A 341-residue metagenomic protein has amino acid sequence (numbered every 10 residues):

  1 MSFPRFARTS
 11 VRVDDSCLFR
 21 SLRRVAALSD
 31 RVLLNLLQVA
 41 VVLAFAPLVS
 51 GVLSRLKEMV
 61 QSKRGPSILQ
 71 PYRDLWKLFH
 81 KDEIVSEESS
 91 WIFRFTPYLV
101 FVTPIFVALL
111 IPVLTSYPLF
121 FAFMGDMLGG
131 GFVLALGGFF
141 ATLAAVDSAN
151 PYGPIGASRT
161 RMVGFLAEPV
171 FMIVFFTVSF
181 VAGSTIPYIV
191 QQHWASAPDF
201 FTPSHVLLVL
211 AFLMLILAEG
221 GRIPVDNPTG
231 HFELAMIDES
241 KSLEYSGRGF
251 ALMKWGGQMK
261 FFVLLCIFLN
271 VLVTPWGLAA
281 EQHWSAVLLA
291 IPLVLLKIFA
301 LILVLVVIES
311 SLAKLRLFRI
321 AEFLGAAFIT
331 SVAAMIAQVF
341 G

Functional and structural regions predicted by a protein language model:
L37-A46, A122-A135, P198-E219: Alpha-helical transmembrane segments
S62-F79, N227-G249: Juxtamembrane inter-helical linkers in multi-pass membrane proteins
D74-F93, P151-I155, S242-G249: Cytosolic juxtamembrane amphipathic/interface segments immediately preceding and feeding into a transmembrane helix
I105-F121, A141-N150, F180-T185, F340: Transmembrane alpha-helix boundary signature
T115-L119, T177-L207: Juxtamembrane/interfacial segments at transmembrane-helix boundaries in multi-pass membrane proteins
G129-A144, F165-A182: Mid-bilayer segments of alpha-helical transmembrane spans in multi-pass integral membrane proteins that mediate
A195-V206, M236-F262, F268, L288-P292: Membrane-water interface at loop-to-transmembrane-helix junctions
V304-T330: Interfacial loop-to-transmembrane junctions
